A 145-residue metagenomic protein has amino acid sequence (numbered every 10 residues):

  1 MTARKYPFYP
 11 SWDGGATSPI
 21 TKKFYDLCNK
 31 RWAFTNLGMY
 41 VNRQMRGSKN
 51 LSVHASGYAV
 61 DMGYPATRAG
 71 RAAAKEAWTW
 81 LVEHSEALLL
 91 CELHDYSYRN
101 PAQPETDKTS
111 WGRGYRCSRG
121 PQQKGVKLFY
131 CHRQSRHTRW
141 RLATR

Functional and structural regions predicted by a protein language model:
M1-W12, H54-Y64: Acidic/histidine-rich, surface-exposed loop or edge segments in extracytoplasmic proteins
T2, F8-Y9, S18-K22, H84: Alpha-helix initiation/capping motif
R4-P7, G38, H94, R113: Intrinsically disordered, low-complexity segments enriched in small/polar residues
P7, K30-A33, L89: Short, flexible coil/linker elements and helix-boundary hinge sites characteristic of intrinsically disordered
S11-D13, N50, A66-R145: Catalytic cores and adjacent binding grooves of peptidoglycan-active enzymes
G14-K49, H94-D107: Extended, low-complexity, intrinsically disordered C-terminal regulatory tails of eukaryotic serine/threonine kinases
T17-T21, L51-D61, R136: Active-site nucleophilic cysteine motif
